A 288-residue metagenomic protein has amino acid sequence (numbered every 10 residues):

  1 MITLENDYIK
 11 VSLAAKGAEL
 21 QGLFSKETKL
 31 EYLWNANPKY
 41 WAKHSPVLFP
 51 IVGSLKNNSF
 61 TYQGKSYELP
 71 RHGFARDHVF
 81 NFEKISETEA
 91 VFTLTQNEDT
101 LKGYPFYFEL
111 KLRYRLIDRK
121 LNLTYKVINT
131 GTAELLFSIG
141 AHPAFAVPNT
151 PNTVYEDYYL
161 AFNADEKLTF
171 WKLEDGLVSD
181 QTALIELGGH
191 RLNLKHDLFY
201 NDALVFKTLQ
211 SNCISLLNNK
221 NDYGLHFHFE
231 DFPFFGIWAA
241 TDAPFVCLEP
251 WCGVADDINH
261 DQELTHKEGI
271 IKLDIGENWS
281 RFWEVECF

Functional and structural regions predicted by a protein language model:
K10-S66: Acidic-aromatic substrate-binding/catalytic surfaces of carbohydrate-active enzymes
L13, F60-E68, I271-C287: Short Pro-Gly-centered flexible turn/kink motifs
K43-P50, I258-H266: Short, structured beta-strand/loop micro-motifs enriched in basic residues and often containing a Trp
K65-D118: Extended, loop-rich substrate-binding clefts of extracytoplasmic carbohydrate-active enzymes
Q96-P143, P148: Acidic, contiguous internal or C-terminal segments within carbohydrate-active enzymes that form a structured patch used
V147, P151-F229: Active-site/ligand-binding surface loops and adjacent short beta/alpha elements that line catalytic pockets across
N218-N259: Glycine-rich active-site loops that engage anionic ligands at enzyme catalytic sites
